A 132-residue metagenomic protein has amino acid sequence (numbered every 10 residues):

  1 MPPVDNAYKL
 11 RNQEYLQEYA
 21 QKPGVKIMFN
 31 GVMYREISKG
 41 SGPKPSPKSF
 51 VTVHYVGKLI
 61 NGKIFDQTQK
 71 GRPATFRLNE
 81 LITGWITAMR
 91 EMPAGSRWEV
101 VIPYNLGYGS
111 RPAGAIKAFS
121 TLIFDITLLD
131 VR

Functional and structural regions predicted by a protein language model:
M1-R132: Cross-family detector of peptidyl-prolyl cis-trans isomerase
